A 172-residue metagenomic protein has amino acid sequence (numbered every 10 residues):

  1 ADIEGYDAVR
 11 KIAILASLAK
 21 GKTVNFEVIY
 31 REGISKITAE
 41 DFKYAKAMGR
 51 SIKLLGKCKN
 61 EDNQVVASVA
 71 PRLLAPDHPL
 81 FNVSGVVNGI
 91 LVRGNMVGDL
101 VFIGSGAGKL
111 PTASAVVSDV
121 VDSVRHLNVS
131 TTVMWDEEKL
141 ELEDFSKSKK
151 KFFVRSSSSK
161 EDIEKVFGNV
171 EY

Functional and structural regions predicted by a protein language model:
A1-N82, V87-G89: Substrate-binding/catalytic subdomain of NAD(P)-dependent oxidoreductase enzymes
E4-A8, G106-A115: Conserved phosphate/anionic-ligand binding catalytic regions in large, soluble enzymes, centered on
I14-G21, A47-R50, V97, V121-T132: Generic secondary-structure signature for well-ordered alpha-helical cores
K20-N25, R93-L100, S146-S148: Short acidic (Asp/Glu) and glycine-rich catalytic loops that position anionic groups and cofactors
I34, G98-L100, G104-L110: Glycine-rich phosphate/pyrophosphate-binding beta-alpha loops
L80, F102-G104, S114-A115, V166: Short conserved micro-motifs at the rims of enzyme active sites and ligand-binding pockets
F102, L110-H126: Conserved mixed alpha/beta catalytic, RNA-binding, or beta-rich assembly cores of soluble enzyme, regulatory
V120-Y172: A conserved regulatory-domain signal marking ACT and ACT-like small-molecule sensing domains and adjacent regulatory
